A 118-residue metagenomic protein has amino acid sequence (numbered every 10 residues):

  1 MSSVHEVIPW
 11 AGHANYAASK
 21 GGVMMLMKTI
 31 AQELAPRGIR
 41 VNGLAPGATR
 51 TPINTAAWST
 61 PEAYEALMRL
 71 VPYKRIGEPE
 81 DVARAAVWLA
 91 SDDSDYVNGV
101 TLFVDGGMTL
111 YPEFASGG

Functional and structural regions predicted by a protein language model:
S3: Residue(s) in the substrate-gating loop at a strand-loop-helix junction that position the organic substrate next
I8, N98-G118: Short C-terminal tail/terminal secondary-structure segment of NAD(P)H-dependent dehydrogenase/reductase domains
P9-H13, A35, E113: Active-site "substrate specificity/gating" loop of NAD(P)-dependent dehydrogenases, especially the short-chain
Y16, M24: Catalytic tyrosine of NAD(P)H-dependent dehydrogenase/reductases that use a Tyr as the general acid/base
S19, M27: Active-site helix of classical SDR
Q32-P36, D95: Alpha-helical segment proximal to the catalytic Tyr-Lys
V41, A45-A56: Short, flexible catalytic-loop segment of classical short-chain dehydrogenase/reductase
G43, E65-D93, V97, V104-G106: C-terminal helical subdomain
